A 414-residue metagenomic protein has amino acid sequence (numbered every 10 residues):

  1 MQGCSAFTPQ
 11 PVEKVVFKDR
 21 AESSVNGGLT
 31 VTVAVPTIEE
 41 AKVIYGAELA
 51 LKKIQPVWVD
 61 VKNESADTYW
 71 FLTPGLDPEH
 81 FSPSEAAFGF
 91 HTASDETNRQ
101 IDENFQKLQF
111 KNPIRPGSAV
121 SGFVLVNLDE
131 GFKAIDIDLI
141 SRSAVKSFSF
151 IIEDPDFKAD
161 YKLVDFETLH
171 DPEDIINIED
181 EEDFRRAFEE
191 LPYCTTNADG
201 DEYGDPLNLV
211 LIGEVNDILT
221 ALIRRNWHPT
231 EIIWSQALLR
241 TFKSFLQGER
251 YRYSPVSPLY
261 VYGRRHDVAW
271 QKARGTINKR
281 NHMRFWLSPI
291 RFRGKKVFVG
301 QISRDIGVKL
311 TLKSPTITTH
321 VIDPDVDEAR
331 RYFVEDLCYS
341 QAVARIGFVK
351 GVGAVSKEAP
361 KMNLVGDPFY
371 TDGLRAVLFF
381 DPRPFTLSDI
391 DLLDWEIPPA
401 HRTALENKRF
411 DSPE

Functional and structural regions predicted by a protein language model:
Q2-G3: C-terminal motif of bacterial Sec signal peptides marking the signal peptidase cleavage site
F7-V12, K18, L108-E173: Surface-exposed edge beta-strand/loop patches
P11-K52, F188-E190: Low-complexity, acidic Ser/Thr/Pro/Gly-rich terminal tails and inter-domain linkers that flank the onset of structured
A41-W58, E64-T68, K111-R115, D199-G200: Short, solvent-exposed beta-strand/turn "edge" segments of beta-rich domains on protein surfaces
E64-R115: The feature marks short-to-medium sequence segments in extracytoplasmic or secretory-pathway proteins
D67-G75, I135-I137, L219-I223: Short, hydrophobic/aromatic beta-strand segments
P192-A221: Terminal, regulation- and interaction-focused segments at domain boundaries
S235-R409: A cross-kingdom signal targeting lumenal/periplasmic-facing segments of multi-pass membrane and secretory-pathway
